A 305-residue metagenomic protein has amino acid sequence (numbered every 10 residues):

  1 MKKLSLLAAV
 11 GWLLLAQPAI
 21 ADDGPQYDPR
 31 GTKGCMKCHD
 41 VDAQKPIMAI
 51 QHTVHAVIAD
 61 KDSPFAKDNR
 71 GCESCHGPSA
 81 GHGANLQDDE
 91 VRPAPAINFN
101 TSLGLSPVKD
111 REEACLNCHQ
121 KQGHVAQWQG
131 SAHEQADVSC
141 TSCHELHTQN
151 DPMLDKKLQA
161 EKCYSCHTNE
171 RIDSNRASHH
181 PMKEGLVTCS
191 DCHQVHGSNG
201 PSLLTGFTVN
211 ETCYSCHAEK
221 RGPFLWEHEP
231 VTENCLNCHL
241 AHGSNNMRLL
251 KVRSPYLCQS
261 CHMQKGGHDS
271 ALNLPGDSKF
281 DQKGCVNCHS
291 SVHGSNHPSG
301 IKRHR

Functional and structural regions predicted by a protein language model:
M1-K2: N-terminal secretory signal peptides that target proteins for export/translocation
S5-A16: Bacterial N-terminal signal peptides
A19-R305: Short sequence/structural segments immediately N-terminal
